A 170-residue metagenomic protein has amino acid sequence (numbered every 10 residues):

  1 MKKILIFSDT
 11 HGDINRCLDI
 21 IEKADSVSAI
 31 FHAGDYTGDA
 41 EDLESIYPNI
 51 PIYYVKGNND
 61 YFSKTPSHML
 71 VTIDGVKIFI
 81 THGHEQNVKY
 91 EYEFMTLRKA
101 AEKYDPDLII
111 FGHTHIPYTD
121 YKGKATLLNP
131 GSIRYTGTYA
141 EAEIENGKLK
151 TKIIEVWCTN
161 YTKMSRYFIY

Functional and structural regions predicted by a protein language model:
M1-I50, F62, P66-S67, N146-L149 (+2 more regions): N-terminal active-site segment of His-dependent metallophosphoesterases
K3, P51-Y53, K77, T126 (+1 more regions): Conserved beta-strand segments of alpha/beta enzyme cores
I6-S8, A29-D35, Y53-N58, F79-H82 (+2 more regions): Active-site neighborhood of phospho(di)ester-bond hydrolases with catalytic His/Asp-centered motifs
H11-N15, T37-E41, N59-K64, Q86-E91 (+2 more regions): Active-site environment of divalent metal-dependent phosphoester hydrolases
N49-P51, D120-Y135: Short acidic, glycine/proline-enriched helix-loop-strand junctions
Y53-M95: Helix-adjacent hinge/juxtasegments
S67, I73-D74, E102-Y104, L128-Y170: Binuclear metal-dependent phosphoesterase catalytic core
Y92-A100, A125: Charged helix-capping and loop-helix junction motifs
